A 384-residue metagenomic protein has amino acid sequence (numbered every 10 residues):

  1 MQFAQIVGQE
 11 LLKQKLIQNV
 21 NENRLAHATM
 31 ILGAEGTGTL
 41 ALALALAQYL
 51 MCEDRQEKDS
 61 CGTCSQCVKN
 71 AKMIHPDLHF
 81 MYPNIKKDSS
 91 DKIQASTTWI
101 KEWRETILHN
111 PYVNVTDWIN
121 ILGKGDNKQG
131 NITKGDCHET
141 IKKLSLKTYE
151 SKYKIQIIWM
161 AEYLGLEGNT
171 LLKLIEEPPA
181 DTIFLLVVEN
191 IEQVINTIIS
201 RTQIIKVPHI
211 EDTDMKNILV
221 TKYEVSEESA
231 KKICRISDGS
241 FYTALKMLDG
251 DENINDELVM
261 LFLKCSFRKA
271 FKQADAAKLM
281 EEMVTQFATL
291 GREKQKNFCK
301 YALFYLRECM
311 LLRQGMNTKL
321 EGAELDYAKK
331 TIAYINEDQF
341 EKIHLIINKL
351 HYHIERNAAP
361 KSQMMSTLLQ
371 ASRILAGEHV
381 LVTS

Functional and structural regions predicted by a protein language model:
Q2-L166: Clamp-loader machinery-focused feature within the broader ASCE/P-loop NTPase space
Q2-Y49, R55-K58, S65-K69, A180-I183 (+2 more regions): Charged, glycine-rich active-site and insertion segments that engage polyanionic ligands
K142, K173, S200: Conserved adenine-binding aromatic site and its adjacent loop/helix in ATP-hydrolyzing domains
Y153-I183, N190: Conserved Walker B catalytic segment
